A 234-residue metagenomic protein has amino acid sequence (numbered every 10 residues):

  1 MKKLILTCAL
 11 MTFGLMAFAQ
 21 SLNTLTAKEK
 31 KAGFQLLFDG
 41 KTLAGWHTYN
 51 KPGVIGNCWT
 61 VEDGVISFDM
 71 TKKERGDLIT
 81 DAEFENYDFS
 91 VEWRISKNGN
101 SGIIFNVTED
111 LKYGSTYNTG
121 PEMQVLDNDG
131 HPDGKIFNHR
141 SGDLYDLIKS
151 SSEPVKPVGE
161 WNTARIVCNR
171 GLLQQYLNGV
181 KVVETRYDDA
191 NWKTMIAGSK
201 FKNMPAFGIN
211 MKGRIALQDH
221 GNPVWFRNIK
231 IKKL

Functional and structural regions predicted by a protein language model:
M1-S21: Bacterial Sec-dependent N-terminal signal peptides
Q20-L234: Carbohydrate-interacting regions of secretory-pathway proteins
